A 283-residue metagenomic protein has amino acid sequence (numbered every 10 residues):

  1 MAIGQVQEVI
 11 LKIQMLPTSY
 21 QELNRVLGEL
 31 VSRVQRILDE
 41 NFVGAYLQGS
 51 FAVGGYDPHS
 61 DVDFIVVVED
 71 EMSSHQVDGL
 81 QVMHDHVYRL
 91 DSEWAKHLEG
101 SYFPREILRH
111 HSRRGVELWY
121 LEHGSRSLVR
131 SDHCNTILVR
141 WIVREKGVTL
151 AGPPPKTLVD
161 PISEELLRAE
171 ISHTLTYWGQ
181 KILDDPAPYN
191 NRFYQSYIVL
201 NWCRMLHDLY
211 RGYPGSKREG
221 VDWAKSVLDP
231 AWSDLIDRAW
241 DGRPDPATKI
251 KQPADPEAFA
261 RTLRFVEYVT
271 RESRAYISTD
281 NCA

Functional and structural regions predicted by a protein language model:
V6-Y46, H75-V77, D280-A283: Helical scaffold of the NTase/Pol beta-like nucleotidyltransferase catalytic core
L11-L16, D85-R192, S196-V199, M205: Conserved NTP/Mg2+-binding pocket subregion across the NTase superfamily
K12-P17, V66, T248-Q252: Glycine- and acidic
L23, I171, I198, A258-R261 (+1 more regions): Amphipathic alpha-helix face/heptad-repeat signature
A45-G49, V53-H86, H97-P104: Catalytic metal-binding acidic patch
Y177-A239: Extended, basic/helix-rich recognition subdomains
Y213-A283: Structured mid-to-C-terminal alpha-helical surface segments
